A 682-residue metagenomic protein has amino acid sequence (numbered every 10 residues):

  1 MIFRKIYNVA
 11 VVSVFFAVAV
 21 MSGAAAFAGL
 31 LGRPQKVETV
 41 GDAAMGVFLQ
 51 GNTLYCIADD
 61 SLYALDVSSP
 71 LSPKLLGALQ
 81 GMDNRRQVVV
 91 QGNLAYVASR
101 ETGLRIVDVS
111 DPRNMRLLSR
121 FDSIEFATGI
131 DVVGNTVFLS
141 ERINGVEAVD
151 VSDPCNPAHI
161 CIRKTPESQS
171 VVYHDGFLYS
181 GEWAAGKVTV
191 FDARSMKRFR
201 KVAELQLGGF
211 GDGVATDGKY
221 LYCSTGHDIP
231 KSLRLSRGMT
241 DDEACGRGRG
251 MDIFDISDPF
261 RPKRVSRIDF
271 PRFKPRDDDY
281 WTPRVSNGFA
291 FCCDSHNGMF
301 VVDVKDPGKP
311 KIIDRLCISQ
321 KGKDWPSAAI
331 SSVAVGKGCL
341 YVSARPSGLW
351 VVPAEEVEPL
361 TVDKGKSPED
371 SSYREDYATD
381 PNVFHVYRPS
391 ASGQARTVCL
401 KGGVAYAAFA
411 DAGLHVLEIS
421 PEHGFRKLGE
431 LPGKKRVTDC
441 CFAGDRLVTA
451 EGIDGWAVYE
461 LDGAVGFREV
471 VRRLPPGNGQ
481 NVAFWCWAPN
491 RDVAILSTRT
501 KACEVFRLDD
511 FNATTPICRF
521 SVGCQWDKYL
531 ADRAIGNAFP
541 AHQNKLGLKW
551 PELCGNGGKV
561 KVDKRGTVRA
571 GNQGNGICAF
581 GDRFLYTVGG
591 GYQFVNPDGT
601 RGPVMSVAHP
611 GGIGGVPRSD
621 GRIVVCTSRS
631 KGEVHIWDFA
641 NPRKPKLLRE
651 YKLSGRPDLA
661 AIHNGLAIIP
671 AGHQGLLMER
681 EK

Functional and structural regions predicted by a protein language model:
M1-K5: N-terminal secretory signal peptides that target proteins for export/translocation
A10-S22: Bacterial N-terminal signal peptides
A26-K682: Feature marking well-ordered beta-strand scaffolds used for ligand recognition
